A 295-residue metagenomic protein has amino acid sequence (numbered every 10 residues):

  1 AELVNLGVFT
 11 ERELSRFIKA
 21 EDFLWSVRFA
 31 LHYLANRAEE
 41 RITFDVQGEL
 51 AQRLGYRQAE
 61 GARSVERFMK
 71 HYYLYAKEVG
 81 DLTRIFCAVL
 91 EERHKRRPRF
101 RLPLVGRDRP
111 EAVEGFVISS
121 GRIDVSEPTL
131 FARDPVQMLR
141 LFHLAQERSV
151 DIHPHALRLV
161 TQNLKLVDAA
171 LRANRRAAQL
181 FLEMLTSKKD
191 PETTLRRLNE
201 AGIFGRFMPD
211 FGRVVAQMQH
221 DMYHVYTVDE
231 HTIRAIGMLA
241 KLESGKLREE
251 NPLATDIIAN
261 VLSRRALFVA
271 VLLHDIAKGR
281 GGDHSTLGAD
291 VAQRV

Functional and structural regions predicted by a protein language model:
A1-H224, Q293: Non-catalytic interface/linker regions that flank or bridge core catalytic/transmembrane domains
A20, D134, N174, S187 (+4 more regions): Generic alpha-helical segment signature
V27, L198, A235, T255-A292: His-Asp-centered metal-binding catalytic motifs of divalent-metal-dependent phosphohydrolases/nucleases
S149, E243-L247, D275-R280: Structural motif corresponding to the C-terminal cap of alpha-helices
H153-A156, R197, F207, L247-N251 (+1 more regions): Acidic/histidine metal-binding catalytic segments
P209-V214, M218, D229-R234, M238-K241 (+2 more regions): Core mixed alpha/beta domains of very large multi-subunit molecular machines
H220, H224, E230-H231, H274 (+1 more regions): Histidine-centered active-site/metal-ligand motif
M222-H224, R248-L262: Histidine/acidic-rich helix-loop-helix segments that form or flank divalent-metal centers in metalloenzyme catalytic
